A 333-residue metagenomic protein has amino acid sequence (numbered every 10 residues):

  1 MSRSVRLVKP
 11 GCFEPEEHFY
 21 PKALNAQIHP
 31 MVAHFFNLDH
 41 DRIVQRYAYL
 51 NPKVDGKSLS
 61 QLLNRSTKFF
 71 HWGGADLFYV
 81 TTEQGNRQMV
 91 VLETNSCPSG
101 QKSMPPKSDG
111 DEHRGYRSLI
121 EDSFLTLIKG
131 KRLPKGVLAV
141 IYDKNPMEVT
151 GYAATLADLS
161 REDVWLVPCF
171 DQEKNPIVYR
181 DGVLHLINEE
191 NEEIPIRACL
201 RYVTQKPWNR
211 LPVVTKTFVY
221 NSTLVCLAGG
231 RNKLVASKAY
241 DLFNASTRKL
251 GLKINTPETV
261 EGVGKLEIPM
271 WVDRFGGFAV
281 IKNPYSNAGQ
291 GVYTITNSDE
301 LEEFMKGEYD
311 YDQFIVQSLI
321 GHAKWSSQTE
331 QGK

Functional and structural regions predicted by a protein language model:
M1-L62, T67, G74, V80-V90 (+6 more regions): Low-complexity, highly charged intrinsically disordered N-terminal segments that act as targeting/localization
K57-S60, T82-M89, V263-P269, D273-F278 (+2 more regions): Phosphate-binding site of ATP-dependent enzymes
G73-T81, V183-H185, K333: Short acidic loop-to-beta-strand element that houses the catalytic metal-binding Asp/Glu of nuclease active sites
F78, T82, N95, V203 (+2 more regions): Anionic group-transfer/hydrolysis microenvironments
S99-K102, V149-G151, P207-L211, N221 (+4 more regions): Short helix/loop capping segments that flank catalytic or ligand/cofactor-binding pockets
D109-K131, K144-R274: Conserved N-proximal alpha/beta basic substrate-recognition cap immediately N-terminal to, or forming the N-lobe
L138, C199, V316: Receiver (REC) domain switch-region micro-motif
R201, I281-A288: Extended catalytic-interface subdomain
